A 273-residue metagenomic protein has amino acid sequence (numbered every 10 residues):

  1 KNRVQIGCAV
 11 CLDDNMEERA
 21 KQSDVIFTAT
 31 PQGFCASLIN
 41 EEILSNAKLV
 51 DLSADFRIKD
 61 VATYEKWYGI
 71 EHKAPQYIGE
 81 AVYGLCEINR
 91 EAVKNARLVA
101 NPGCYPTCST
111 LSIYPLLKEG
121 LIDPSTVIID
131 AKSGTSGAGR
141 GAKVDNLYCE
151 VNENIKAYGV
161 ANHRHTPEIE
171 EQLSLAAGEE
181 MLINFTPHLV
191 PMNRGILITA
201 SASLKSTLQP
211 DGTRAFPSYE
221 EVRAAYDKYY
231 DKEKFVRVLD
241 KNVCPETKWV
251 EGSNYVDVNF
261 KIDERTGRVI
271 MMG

Functional and structural regions predicted by a protein language model:
K1-E153, Y158-V160, K261-E264: N-terminal Rossmann-like NAD(P) cofactor-binding subdomain of oxidoreductases, focused on the glycine-rich
K1-S23, A29-P31, S125-A131, T135-G273: C-terminal substrate-binding/catalytic lobe of Rossmann-fold NAD(P)-dependent oxidoreductases
